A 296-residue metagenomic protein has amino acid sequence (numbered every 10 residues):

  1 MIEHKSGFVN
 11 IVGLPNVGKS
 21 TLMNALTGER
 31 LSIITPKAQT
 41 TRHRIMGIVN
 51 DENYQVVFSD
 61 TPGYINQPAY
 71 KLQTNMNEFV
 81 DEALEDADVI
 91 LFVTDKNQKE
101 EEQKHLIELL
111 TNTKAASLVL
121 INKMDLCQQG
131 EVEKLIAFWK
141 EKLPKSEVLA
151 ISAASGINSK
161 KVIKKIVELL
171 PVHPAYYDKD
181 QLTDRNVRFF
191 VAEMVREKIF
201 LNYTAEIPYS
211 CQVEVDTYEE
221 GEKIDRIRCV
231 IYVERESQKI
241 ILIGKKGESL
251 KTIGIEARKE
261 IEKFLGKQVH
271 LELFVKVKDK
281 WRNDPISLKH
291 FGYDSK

Functional and structural regions predicted by a protein language model:
M1-E78, E82-L84: Conserved G1/Walker A P-loop phosphate-binding module
G18, N158, S249: Conserved glycine(s) of the Walker
E29, I48, E52, A87-I90 (+8 more regions): Conserved, well-folded catalytic cores of nucleic-acid-processing and energy-transducing macromolecular machines
T41, I65-N66, K99-E100, C127-Q128 (+1 more regions): Catalytic P-loop NTPase motifs of RecA-like helicase/translocase cores
N53, N75-S146, E219-E222: Conserved C-terminal guanine-recognition region of P-loop GTPase G domains, centered on the G4
D60, N122, S152: Active-site glycine-centered loops adjacent to acidic/histidine catalytic or metal-binding residues that shape
A116, D125-T183: Canonical P-loop GTPase G-domain recognition
V187-K296: P-loop NTP-binding site
